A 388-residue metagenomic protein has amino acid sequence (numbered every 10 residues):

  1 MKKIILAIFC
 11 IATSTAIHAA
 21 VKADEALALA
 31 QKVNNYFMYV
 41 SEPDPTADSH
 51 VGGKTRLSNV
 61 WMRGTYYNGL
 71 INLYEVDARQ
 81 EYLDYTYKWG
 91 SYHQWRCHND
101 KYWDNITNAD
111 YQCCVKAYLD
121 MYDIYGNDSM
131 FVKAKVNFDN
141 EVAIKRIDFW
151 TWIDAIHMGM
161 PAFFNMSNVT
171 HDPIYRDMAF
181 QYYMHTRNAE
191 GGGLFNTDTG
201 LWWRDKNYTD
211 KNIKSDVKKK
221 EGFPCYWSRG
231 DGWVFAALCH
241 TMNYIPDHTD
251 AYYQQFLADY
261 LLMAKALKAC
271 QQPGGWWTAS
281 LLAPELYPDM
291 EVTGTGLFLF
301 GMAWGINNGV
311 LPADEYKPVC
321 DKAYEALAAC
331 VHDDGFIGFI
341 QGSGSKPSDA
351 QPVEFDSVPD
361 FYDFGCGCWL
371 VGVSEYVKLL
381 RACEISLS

Functional and structural regions predicted by a protein language model:
M1-I4: Positively charged n-region of N-terminal signal peptides that target proteins for export
A7-C10, V21, E25-G64, N72-A109 (+6 more regions): CBM-like carbohydrate-recognition segments
T15-A19: Sec/Tat signal peptide C-region and signal peptidase I cleavage site
A26-T46, D84-K101, S129-F149, R176-K214 (+2 more regions): Long, well-ordered core segments of solenoidal/helical folds
K133, F138-N168, N196-N243, P288-G294 (+1 more regions): The feature captures the catalytic groove of carbohydrate-active enzymes
M166-I174, T241-Q254, N307-A313: Inter-helical turn/loop segments and adjacent helix faces that build the functional surface of alpha-helical bundle
W233-L282: Oxyanion-binding "anion nests"
